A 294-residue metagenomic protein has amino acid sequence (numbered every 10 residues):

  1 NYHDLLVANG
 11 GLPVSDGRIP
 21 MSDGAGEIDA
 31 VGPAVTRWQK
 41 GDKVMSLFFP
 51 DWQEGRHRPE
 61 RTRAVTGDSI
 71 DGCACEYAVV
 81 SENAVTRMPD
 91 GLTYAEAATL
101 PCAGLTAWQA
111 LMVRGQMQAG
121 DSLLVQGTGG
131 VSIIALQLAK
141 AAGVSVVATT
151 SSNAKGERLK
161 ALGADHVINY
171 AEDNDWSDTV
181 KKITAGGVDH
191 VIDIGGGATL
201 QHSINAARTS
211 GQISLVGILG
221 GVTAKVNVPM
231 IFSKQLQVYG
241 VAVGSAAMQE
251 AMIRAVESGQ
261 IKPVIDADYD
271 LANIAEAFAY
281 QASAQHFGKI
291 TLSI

Functional and structural regions predicted by a protein language model:
A8-Q53, S69, P89-G91: Glycine-rich beta-strand-centered segment in the early N-terminal region that forms part of a ligand/cofactor-binding
F48-Q126: NAD(P)H dinucleotide-binding glycine-rich loop of Rossmann-like/cofactor-binding domains, especially the beta1-alpha1
T106, V131, T199: Hydrophobic/small residue at the entry helix of a nucleotide-binding pocket
S122-T128, K140-H202: Adenosine-nucleotide cofactor-binding segment
Q201, A246-I294: C-terminal hydrophobic helical "lid"/dimerization subdomain of Rossmann-like NAD(P)H-dependent oxidoreductases
T209-V216, K225-A267: Rossmann-fold dehydrogenase core element
